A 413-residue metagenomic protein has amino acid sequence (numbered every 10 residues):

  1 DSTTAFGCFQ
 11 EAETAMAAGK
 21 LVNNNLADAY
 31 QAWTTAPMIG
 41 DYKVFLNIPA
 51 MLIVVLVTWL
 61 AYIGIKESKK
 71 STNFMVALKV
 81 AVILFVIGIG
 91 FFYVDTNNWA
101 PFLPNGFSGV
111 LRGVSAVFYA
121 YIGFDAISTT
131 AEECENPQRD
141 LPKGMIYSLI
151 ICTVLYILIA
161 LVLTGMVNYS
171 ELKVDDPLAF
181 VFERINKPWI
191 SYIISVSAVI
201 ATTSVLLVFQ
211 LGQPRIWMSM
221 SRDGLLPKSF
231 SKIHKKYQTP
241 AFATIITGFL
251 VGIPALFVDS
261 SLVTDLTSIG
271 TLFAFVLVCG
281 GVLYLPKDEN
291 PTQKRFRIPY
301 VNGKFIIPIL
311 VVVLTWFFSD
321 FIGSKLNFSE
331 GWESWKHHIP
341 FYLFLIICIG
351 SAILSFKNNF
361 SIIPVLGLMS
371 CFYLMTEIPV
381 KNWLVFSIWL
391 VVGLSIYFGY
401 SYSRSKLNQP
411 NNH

Functional and structural regions predicted by a protein language model:
D1-N24, A29-K43, I65-V76, D176-A179 (+5 more regions): Transmembrane helix-loop boundary segments of multi-pass membrane transporters
S2-F45, A50, N73-V196, P379-V385: Helix-loop-helix junctions that connect adjacent transmembrane segments in multi-pass membrane transporters
Y42-F45, F230-Q238, V278-W383: C-terminal membrane-solvent junction of multi-pass transporters and transport-like membrane proteins
P49-L52, P104-V117, R184-L207, P240-T264 (+1 more regions): Select transmembrane alpha-helical segments in multipass membrane proteins
V55-W59, I87-G88, A160-V162, V199 (+4 more regions): Alpha-helical transmembrane segments of multipass membrane proteins
Y121, D125-E135, P188-K228, A255 (+1 more regions): Membrane-helix boundary/coupling elements in multi-pass transport proteins
P137-S148, L225-I245: Membrane-interface alpha-helices at helix entry/exit sites of multi-pass transporters
K287, N358, G399-N412: Membrane-interface capping segments at transmembrane-helix boundaries
